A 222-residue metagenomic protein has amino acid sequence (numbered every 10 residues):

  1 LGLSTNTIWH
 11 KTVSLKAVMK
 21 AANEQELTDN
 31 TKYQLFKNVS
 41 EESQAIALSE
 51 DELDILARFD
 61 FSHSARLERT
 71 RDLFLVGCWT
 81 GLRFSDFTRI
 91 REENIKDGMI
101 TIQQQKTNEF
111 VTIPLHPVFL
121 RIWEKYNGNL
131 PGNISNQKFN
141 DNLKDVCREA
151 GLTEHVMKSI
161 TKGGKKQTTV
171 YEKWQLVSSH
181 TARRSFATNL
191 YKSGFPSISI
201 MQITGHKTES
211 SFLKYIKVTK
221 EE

Functional and structural regions predicted by a protein language model:
L1-A21: Short, Lys/Arg-enriched alpha-helical recognition elements, typified by the DNA-recognition helix
T5, W9-K11, Q25-F84, S135-K138: Basic, Lys/Arg- and aromatic-enriched nucleic-acid-binding interface segment
K16, E26, V76-R89, S193-P196 (+1 more regions): A short, glycine-centered helix-capping/turn motif at helix boundaries that positions DNA-contacting or catalytic
A47, Q104-N108, T204-E222: Catalytic-site neighborhood detector that most strongly recognizes the C-terminal catalytic loop/helix of tyrosine
E52, T80, R89-E124: Conserved tyrosine-mediated DNA breakage-rejoining catalytic core shared by Y-recombinases
H63-S64, G128-N133, K144-Q202: Short, basic (Lys/Arg/His-rich) helix/loop patches that form interaction surfaces in the mid-to-C-terminal regions
E93-M99, L176, K192-I216: Short, polar N-cap/turn motifs at the start of nucleic acid-interacting alpha helices
T112-Y126, Q202, K214-E222: DNA/chromatin major-groove-contacting recognition/catalytic segments
